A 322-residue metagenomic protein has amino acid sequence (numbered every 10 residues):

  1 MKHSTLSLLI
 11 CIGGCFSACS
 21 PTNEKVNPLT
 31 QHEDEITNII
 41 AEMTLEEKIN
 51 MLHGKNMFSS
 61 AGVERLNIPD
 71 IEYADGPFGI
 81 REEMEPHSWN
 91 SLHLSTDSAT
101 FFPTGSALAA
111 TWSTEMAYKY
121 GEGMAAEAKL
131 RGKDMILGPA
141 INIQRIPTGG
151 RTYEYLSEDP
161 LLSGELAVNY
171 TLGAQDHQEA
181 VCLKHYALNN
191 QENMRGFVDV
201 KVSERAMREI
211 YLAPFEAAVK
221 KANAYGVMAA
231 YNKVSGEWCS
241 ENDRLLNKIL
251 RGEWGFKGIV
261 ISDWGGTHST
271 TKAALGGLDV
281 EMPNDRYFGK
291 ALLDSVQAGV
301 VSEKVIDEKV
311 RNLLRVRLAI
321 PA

Functional and structural regions predicted by a protein language model:
M1-T5: Positively charged n-region of N-terminal signal peptides that target proteins for export
S7-S17: Bacterial N-terminal signal peptides
A18-A322: Glycoside hydrolase catalytic-domain context in secreted enzymes
